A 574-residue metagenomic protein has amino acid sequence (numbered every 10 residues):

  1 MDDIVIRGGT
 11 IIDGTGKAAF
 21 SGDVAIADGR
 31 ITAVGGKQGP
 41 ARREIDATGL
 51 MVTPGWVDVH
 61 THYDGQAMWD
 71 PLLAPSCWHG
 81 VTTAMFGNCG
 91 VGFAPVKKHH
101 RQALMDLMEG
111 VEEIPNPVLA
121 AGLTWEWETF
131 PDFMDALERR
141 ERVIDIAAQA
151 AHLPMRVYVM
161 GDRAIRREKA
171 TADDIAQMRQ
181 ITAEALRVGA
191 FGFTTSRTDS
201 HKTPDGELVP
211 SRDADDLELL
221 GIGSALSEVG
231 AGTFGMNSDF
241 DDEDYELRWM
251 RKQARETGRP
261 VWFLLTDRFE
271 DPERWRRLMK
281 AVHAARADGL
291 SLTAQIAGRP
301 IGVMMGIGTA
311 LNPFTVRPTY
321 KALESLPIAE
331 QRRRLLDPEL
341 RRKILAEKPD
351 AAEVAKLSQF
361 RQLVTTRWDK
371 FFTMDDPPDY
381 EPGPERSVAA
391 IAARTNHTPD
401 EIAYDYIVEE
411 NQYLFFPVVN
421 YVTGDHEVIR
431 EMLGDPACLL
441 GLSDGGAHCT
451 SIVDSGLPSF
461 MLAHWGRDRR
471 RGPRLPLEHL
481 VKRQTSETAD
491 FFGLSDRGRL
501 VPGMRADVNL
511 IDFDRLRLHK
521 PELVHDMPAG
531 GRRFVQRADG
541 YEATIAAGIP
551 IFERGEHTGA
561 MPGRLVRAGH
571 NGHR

Functional and structural regions predicted by a protein language model:
M1-V5, I11-G55, P521: Histidine-rich, glycine-flanked metal-binding segment
I4-I6, K37-G87, R537: Replace "His-x-His-based motif
G9, G29, G49, H60 (+11 more regions): Divalent metal-coordination and catalytic microenvironments
I12-D23, F415-T423, I429, P476-H479 (+1 more regions): Acidic, glycine-enriched loop/beta-strand segments at the rims of small-molecule binding/catalytic pockets
W69-G192: Divalent-metal coordination cores built from histidine and acidic residues
F133-L137, V143, Q149-V159, R166-D174 (+3 more regions): Active-site neighborhoods of metal-dependent hydrolases
E401-I407, P476-T485, L500: Short, well-structured alpha-helical segments that form the helix of a local strand-helix-strand
E431-C438, S443, S455-L457, L510-P562: C-terminal cap of metal-dependent C-N hydrolases
